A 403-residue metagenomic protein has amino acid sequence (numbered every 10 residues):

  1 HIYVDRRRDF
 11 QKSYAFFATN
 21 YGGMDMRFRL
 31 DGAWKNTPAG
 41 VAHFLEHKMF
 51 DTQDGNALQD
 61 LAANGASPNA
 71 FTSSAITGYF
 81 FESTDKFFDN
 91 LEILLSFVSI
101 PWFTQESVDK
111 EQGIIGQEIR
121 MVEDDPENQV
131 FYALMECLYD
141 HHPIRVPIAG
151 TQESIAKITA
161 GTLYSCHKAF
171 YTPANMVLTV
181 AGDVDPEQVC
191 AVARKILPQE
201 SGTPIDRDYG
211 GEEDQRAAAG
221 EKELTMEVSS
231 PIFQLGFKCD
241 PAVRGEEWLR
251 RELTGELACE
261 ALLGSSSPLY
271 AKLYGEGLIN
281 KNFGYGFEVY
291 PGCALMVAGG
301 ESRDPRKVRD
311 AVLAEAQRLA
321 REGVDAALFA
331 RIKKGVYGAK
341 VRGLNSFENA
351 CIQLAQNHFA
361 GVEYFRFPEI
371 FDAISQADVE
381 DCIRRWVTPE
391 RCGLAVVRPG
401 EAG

Functional and structural regions predicted by a protein language model:
H1-A57, Y164-K272, C392-G403: His/Glu-rich zincin catalytic helix
D31, K48, G78-E82, W102 (+5 more regions): Second-shell loop/turn segments in exported
Q53-C166, E187, E256, K272 (+3 more regions): Acidic/histidine-enriched segments that form metal/cofactor-coordinating and catalytic pocket/exosite environments
E136-M176, G210-E212, K340, Q356-R385: Histidine-acidic residue clusters that define the catalytic metal-binding segment of zinc metallopeptidase domains
V177-T179, L319, A330-G403: C-terminal regions of mature proteins
P204-G210, K272, G284, E322-I332: Flexible, glycine/charged-enriched surface loops at secondary-structure junctions
Q234-P241, A261-S302: A structural supersecondary motif
M296-D325: Extended amphipathic alpha-helical segments enriched in small hydrophobics
